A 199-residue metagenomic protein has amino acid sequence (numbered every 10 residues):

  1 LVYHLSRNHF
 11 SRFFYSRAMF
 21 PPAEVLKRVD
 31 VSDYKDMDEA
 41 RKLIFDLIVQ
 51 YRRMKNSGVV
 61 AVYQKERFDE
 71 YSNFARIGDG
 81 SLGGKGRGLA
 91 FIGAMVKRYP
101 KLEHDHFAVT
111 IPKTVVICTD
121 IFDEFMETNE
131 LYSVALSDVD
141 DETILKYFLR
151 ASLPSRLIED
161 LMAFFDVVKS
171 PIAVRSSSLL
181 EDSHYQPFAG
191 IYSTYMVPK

Functional and structural regions predicted by a protein language model:
Y3-K199: N-terminal beta-alpha lobe that positions the nucleotide/phosphoryl donor in ATP/NTP-coupled carboxylate activation
